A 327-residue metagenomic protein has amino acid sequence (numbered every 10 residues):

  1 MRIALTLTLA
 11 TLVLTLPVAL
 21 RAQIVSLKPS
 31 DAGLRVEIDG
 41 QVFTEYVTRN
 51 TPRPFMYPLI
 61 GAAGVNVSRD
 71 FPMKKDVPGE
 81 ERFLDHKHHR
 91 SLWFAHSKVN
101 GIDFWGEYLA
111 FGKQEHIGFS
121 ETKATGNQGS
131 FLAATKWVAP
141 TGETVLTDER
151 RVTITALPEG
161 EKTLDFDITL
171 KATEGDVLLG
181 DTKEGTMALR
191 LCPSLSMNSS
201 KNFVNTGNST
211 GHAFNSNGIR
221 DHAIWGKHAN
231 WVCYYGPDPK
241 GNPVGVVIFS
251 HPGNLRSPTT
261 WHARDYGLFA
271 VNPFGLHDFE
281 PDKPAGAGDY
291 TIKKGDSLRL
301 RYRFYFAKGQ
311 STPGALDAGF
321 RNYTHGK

Functional and structural regions predicted by a protein language model:
A4-A19: Bacterial N-terminal signal peptides
Q23-H86, T182, S311, D317: Beta-strand-rich N-terminal accessory domains
P52-F104, N205-H228: Extracellular/lumen-exposed scaffold segments
L84-G160: Extended, loop-rich substrate-binding clefts of extracytoplasmic carbohydrate-active enzymes
T135-A139, V152-A156, L170-E174, L191-L195 (+1 more regions): Beta-strand elements of well-folded, non-transmembrane domains
I154-T163, V177-G180, T291-K293: Short, solvent-exposed beta-strand/turn "edge" segments of beta-rich domains on protein surfaces
D176-L179, K183-P258: Active-site/ligand-binding surface loops and adjacent short beta/alpha elements that line catalytic pockets across
V247-K327: Beta-strand-rich recognition/accessory modules
